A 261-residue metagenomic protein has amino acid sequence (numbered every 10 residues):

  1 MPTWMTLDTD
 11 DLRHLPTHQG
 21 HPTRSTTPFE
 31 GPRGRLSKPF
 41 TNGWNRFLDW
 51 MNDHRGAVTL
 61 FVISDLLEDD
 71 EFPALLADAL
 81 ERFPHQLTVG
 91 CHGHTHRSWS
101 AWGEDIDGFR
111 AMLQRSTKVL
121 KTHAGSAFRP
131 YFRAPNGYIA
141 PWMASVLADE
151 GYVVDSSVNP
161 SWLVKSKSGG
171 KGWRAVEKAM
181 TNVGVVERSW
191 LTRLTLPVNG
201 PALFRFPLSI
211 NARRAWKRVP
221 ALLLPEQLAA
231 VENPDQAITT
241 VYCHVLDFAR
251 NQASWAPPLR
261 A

Functional and structural regions predicted by a protein language model:
M1-E81, L246-F248, S254-A256: Active-site beta->alpha N-cap acidic-glycine motif
H18-P28, T95-D107, P201-L208, S254-A256: Surface-exposed, active-site-proximal loop segments in enzymatic domains
R35, P39, E104-A111, P257-R260: Alpha-helix N-cap and loop-to-helix initiation/capping positions
S37-T41, D69, F109, L113 (+1 more regions): A conditional alpha-helix N-cap/helix-loop micro-motif detector
F40-W50, M112-L120, M143, E226-A230: Alpha-helical packing segments of well-folded alpha/beta enzyme cores
G56-A140, V158, V164, T240-C243: Metal-dependent polysaccharide deacetylase catalytic core of the NodB/CE4 family, i.e., the active-site-bearing domain
S126, R133-T240, V245: Active-site-adjacent pocket scaffolds in enzyme catalytic domains
A237-A261: Active-site and substrate-binding clefts of carbohydrate-active enzymes
